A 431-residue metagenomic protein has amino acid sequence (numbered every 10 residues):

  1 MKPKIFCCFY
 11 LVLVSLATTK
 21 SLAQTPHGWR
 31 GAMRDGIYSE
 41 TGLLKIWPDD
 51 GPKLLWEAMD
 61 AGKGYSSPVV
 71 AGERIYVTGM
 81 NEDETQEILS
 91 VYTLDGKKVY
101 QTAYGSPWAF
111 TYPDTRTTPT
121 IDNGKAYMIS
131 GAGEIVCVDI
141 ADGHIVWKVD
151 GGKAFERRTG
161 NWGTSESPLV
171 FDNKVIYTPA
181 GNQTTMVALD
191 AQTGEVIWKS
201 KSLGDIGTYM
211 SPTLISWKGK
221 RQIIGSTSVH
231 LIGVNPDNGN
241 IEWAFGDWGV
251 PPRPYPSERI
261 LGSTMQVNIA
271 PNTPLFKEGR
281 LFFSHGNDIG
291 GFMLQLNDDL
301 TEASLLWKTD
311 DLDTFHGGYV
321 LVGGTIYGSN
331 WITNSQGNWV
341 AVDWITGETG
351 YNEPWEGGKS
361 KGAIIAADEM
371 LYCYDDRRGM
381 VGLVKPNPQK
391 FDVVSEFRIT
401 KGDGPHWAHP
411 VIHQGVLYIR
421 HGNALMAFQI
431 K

Functional and structural regions predicted by a protein language model:
Q24-K53, F292: Blade/loop signatures of beta-propeller domains
G31-R34, M80-E82, G131, V175 (+6 more regions): Short loop/turn segments immediately following the C-termini of beta-strands
E57-V69, E84-Q86, Q101-T120, K148-V170 (+7 more regions): Extracytoplasmic beta-rich repeat domains
G72-E73, N123-G124, D172-N173, G219-R221 (+4 more regions): Short coil/turn segments that connect the beta-strands within blades of beta-propeller domains
E84-L89, T184-T185, G233, D288-Q295 (+3 more regions): Structural motif
T93-K97, D139-G143, D150, D190-T193 (+5 more regions): Short loop/turn segments that connect beta-strands within beta-propeller blades
I289, L312-P386: Loop/turn-rich, solvent-exposed surfaces of beta-rich toroidal or solenoidal domains
R378-G379, D403-K431: Blade-level signature of beta-propeller repeat domains, shared across WD40, Kelch, NHL, RCC1 and BNR/Asp-box propellers
